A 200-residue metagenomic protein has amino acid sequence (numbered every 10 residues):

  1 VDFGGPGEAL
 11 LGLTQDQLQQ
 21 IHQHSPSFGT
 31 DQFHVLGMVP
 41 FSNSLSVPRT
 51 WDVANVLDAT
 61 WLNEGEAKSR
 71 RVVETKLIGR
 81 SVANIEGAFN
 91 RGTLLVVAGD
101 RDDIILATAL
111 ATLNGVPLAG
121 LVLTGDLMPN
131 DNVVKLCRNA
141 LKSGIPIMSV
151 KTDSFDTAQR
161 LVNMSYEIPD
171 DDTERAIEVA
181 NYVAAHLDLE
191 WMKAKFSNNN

Functional and structural regions predicted by a protein language model:
V1-T30, H34-V35, E86, A98-S197: Feature captures the catalytic cores and cofactor-binding loops of soluble hydro-lyases/lyases that act on carboxylate
G5, S42-N43, K68, S154: Residue-level detector of flexible, active-site-proximal loop/helix-junction positions within diverse enzyme catalytic
H34-E64: Phosphate/diphosphate-binding glycine-rich loops and adjacent basic-rich segments that engage nucleotide
L45-D52, V73-L77, A158-R160: Short, solvent-exposed polar/charged micro-motifs at secondary-structure junctions
T60, G65-A111: Gly/Thr-rich phosphate-binding loop signature of adenosyl cofactor/nucleotide-binding cores
